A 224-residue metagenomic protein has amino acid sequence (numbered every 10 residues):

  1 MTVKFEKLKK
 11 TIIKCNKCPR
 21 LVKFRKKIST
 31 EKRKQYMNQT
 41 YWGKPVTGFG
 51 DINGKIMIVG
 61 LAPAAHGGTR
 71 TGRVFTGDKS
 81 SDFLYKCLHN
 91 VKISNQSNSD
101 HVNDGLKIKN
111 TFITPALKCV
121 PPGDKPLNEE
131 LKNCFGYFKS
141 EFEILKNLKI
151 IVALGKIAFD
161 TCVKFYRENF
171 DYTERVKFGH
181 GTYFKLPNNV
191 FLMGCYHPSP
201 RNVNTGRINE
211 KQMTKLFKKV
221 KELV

Functional and structural regions predicted by a protein language model:
T2-L186, V190-V224: A polyanion-binding, active-site-adjacent surface
